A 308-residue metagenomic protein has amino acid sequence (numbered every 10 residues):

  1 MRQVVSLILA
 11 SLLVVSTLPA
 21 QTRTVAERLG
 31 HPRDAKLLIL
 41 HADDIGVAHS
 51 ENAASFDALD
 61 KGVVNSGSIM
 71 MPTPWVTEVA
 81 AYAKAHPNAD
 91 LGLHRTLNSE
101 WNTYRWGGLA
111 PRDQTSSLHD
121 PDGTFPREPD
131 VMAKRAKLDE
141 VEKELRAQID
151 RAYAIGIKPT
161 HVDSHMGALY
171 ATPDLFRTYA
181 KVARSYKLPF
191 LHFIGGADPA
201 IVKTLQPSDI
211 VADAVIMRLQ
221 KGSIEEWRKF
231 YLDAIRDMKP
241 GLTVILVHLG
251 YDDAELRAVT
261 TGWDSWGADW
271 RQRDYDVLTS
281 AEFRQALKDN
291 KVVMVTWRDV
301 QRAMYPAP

Functional and structural regions predicted by a protein language model:
S6-S16: Bacterial N-terminal signal peptides
L18-I39: N-terminal pre-catalytic segment of deacetylase/amide-hydrolase enzymes
R28-G30, S55-K61, E78-D90, G107-D120 (+3 more regions): Acidic (Asp/Glu)-rich catalytic clusters
L37-I39, V64-S68, N88-H94, P159-D163 (+3 more regions): Structural preference for beta-strand elements that scaffold enzyme active sites
H49-T73: A short alpha/beta connector and helix-capping loop motif
W106-M132, T261-G267: Active-site gating loops and adjacent loop-to-helix segments of metal-dependent hydrolytic enzymes
R135-W227, R236, D276: Catalytic domains of cell-wall/extracellular-matrix polysaccharide-remodeling enzymes, centered on de-N-acetylation
F190-F193, G262-P308: C-terminal domain-boundary segment and adjacent tail
